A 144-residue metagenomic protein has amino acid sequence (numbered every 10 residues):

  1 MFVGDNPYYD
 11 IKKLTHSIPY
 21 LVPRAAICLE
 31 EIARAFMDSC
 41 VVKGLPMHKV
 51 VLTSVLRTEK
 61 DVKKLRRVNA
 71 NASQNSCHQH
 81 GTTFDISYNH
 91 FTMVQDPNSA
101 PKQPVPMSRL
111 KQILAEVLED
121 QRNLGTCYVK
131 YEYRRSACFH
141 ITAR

Functional and structural regions predicted by a protein language model:
M1-L45: Active-site acidic/histidine clusters and adjacent loop/turn architecture that either coordinate catalytic ions
Y9-D10, S39-V41, L45-P46, V50-V51 (+3 more regions): Generic structural signal for short, flexible, solvent-exposed coil/loop and linker residues
K13, S17-C28, R57, N75-H78 (+2 more regions): Extracytoplasmic/periplasmic, Sec-exported soluble proteins
C28-K43, V68-N71, N89, I113-L124: Structured segments of extracytoplasmic/periplasmic soluble domains in secreted or envelope-associated proteins
E30-A33, M37, L45-R67: Extended, low-complexity, intrinsically disordered C-terminal regulatory tails of eukaryotic serine/threonine kinases
V41-L45, L65, D96-A100: Low-complexity, polar-biased intrinsically disordered regions enriched in Pro/Ser/Thr/Gly
S73-R144: Catalytic cores and adjacent binding grooves of peptidoglycan-active enzymes
